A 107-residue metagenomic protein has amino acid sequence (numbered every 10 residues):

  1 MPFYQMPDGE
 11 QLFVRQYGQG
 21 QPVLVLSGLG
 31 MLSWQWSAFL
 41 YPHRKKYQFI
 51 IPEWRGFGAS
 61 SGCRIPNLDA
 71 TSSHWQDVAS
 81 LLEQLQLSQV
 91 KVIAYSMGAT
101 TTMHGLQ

Functional and structural regions predicted by a protein language model:
M1-Q11: N-terminal cap/lid segment of alpha/beta-hydrolase-fold proteins
P2, L26-L29, L68-T71: Short, flexible loop segments at the rims of nucleotide/cofactor-binding pockets, characterized by
E10-C63: Conserved HGGG/HGGXW glycine-rich cap/lid loop of the alpha/beta-hydrolase fold
A38, H104-G105: Active-site signature of alpha/beta-hydrolase-fold catalytic machinery across serine- and Asp/Cys-nucleophile hydrolases
H43, G105-L106: Aromatic pocket-lining residues of Rossmann-like dinucleotide-binding sites
I51-Y95: Active-site loop/oxyanion-hole signature of alpha/beta-hydrolase fold enzymes
A94-G98, T102: Gly/Ala-rich beta-loop-alpha elbow adjacent to hydrolase catalytic centers
